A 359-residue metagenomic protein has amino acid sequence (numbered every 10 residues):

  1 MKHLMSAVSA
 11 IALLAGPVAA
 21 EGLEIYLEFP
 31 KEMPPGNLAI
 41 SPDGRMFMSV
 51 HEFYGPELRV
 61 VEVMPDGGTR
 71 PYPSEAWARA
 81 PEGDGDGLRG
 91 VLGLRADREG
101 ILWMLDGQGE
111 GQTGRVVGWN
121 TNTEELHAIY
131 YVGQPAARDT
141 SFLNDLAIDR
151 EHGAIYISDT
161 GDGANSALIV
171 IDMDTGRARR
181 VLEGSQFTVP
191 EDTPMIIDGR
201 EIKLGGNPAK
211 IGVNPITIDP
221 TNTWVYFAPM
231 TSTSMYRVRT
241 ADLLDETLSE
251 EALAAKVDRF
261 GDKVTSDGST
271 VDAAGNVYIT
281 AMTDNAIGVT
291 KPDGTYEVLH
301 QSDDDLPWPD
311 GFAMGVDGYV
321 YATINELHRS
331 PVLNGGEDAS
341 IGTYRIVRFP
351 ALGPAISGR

Functional and structural regions predicted by a protein language model:
L27, T69-A78, H127-V132, A178-P194 (+3 more regions): Beta-propeller fold detector
L27-L58: Beta-strand-rich domains and repeat architectures in extracellular enzymes and scaffolds, especially beta-propellers
K31-D43, A80-L102, P135-A154, T188-W224 (+3 more regions): Beta-rich, blade/repeat-based domains predominating in secreted/periplasmic proteins but also intracellular
F47-W77, W119-N122: Beta-propeller domains
M48-Y54, A96-D97, M104-G111, I157-G161 (+5 more regions): Conserved beta-strand positions in repeat-built beta-propeller and related beta-rich domains
D66-G109, G114, H127-A136: Blade-loop segments of beta-propeller domains
M173-R177, R237-S249, A351-A355: Short loop/turn segments immediately following beta-strands, especially the blade-tip and inter-blade linker loops
A313-R359: Blade-level signature of beta-propeller repeat domains, shared across WD40, Kelch, NHL, RCC1 and BNR/Asp-box propellers
